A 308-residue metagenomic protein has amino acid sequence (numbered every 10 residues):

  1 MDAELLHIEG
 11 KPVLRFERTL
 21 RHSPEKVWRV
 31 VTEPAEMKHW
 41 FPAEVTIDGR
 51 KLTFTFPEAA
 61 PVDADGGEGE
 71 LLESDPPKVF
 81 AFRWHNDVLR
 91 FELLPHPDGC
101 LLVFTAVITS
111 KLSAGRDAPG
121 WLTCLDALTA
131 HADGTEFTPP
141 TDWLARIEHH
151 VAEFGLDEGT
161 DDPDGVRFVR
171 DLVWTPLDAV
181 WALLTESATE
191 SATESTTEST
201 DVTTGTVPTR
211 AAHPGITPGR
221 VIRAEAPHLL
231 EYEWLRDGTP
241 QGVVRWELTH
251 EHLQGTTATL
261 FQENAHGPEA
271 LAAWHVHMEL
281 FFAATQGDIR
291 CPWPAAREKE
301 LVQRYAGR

Functional and structural regions predicted by a protein language model:
M1-I8, C100-L101, T105-E186, S191-S199 (+2 more regions): Terminal "cap-and-tail" regions of soluble proteins that handle hydrophobic small molecules
V13-F16, H22-K26, E33-V79, P140 (+4 more regions): Short beta-edge strand/loop motif at the mouth of beta-sheet-based domains
F56, W84, F104-A106, W234 (+1 more regions): Residue-level recognition of conserved beta-strand positions in structured domain cores
P61, R83-D87, A212-G215, L235-G238: Short strand-coil-strand connectors
E68-E73, L89-P95, P218-I222, V243-H250: Hydrophobic/aromatic beta-strand elements that line small-molecule binding cavities or substrate pockets in beta-rich
P76, H85-D87, H96-G99, A226 (+1 more regions): Short strand-connecting beta-turns/loops that link adjacent beta-strands
D87-L89, L101-F104, P240-V243: A cross-kingdom feature marking solvent-exposed beta-strand/loop segments within repeated, beta-rich binding/scaffold
